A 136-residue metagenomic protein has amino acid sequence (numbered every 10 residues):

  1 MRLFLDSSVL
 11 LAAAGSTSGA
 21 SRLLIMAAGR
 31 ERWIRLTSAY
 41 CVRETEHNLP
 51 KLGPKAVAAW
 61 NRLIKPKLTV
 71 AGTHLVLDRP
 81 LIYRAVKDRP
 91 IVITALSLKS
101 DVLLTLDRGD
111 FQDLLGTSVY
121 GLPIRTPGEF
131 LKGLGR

Functional and structural regions predicted by a protein language model:
R2, S8-V9: Membrane topogenic/interface segments and analogous intrinsically disordered interaction regions
F4-L5, G15-K51: PIN/NYN-family metal-dependent endoribonuclease catalytic core
D6-S7, S38, D107, T126: A secondary-structure boundary/capping signal
A39-K65, T126, K132-R136: Extended, non-globular alpha-helical segments
T69-L106, L114: Active-site neighborhoods of divalent-metal-dependent phosphate/nucleic-acid chemistry enzymes
A85, R89, G109-R136: Acidic, PIN/NYN-like endoribonuclease modules and their adjacent C-terminal/linker elements
